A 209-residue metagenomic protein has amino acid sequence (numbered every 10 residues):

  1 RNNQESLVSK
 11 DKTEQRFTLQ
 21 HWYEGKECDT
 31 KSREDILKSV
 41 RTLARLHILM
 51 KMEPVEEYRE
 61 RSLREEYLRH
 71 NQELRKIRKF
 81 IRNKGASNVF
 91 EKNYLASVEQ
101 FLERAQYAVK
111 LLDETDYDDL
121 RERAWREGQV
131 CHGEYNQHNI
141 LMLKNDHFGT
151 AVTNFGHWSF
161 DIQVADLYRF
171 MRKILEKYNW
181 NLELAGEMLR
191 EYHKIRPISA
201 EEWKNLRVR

Functional and structural regions predicted by a protein language model:
R1-Y58: ATP-binding pocket architecture of kinase catalytic cores
E24-C28, H157, L175: Conserved protein-kinase N-lobe ATP-binding Lys motif
K26-K31, E57-C131: ATP-dependent phospho-/nucleotidyl transfer catalytic cores
S62-L63, G156, K173-K177: A ubiquitous short alpha-helical element
K110-A165: Active-site acidic catalytic loop and adjacent metal/ATP-binding pocket of ATP-dependent phosphoryl transfer enzymes
V164-P197, R209: Active-site activation/catalytic loop segments of kinase-like enzymes and analogous catalytic loops in related
I198-E202: Helix N-cap / loop-to-helix initiation motif
